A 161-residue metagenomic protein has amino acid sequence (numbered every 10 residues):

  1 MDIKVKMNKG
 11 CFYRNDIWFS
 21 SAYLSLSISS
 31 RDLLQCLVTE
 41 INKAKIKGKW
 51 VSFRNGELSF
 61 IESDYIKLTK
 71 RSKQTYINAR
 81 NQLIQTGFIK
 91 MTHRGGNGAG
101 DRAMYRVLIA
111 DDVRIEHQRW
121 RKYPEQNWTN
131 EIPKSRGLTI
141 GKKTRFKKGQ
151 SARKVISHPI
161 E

Functional and structural regions predicted by a protein language model:
M1-S63, E161: Short recognition helix of helix-turn-helix/winged-helix DNA-binding domains
M1-V5, D111-E161: Charged low-complexity intrinsically disordered patches
G10-C11, S21, S63, Q74 (+3 more regions): Intrinsically disordered, low-complexity segments enriched in small/polar residues
S29, C36-L37, V107, D111 (+1 more regions): Low-complexity, intrinsically disordered/propeptide-like segments
Q35, T75-I77, I84, R102 (+4 more regions): General helical structural elements
L37-T39, L83, P133-R136: A broadly tuned preference for mixed-charge, low-complexity surface segments
I41-R106, D111: Winged helix-turn-helix DNA-binding recognition segment
